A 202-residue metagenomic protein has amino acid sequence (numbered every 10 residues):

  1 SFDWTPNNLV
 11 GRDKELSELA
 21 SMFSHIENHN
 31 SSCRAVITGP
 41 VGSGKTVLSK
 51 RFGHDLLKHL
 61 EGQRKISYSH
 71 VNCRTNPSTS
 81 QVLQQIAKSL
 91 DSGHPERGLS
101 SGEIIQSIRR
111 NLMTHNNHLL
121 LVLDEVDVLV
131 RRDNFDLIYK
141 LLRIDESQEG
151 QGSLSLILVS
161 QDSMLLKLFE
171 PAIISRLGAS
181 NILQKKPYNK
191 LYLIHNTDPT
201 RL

Functional and structural regions predicted by a protein language model:
S1-C33, R51, D55-K58: A short, basic N-terminal segment
S1-F2, N28-S32, S49, G53 (+2 more regions): Mid-core helix/loop region of P-loop NTP-binding domains shared across ATPases and GTPases
I37: Hydrophobic anchor at the beta1->P-loop junction of P-loop NTPases
G42: Walker A (P-loop) phosphate-binding loop of P-loop NTPases
K45: Conserved lysine of the Walker
